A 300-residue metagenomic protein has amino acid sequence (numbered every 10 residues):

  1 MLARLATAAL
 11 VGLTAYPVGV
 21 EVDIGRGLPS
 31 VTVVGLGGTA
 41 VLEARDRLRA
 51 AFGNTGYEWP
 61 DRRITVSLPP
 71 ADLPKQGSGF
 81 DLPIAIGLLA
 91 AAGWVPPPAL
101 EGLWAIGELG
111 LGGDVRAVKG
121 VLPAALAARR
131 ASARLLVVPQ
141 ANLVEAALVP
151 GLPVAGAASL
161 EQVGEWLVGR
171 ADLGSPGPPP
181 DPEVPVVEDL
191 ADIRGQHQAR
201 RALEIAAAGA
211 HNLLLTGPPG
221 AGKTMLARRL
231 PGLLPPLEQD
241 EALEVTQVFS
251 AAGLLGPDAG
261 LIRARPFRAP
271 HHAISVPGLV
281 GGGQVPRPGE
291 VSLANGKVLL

Functional and structural regions predicted by a protein language model:
M1-M225: Peripheral, non-AAA+ core regions of ATP-driven protein-machinery
G77-F80, V291, N295: Short glycine/proline-enriched turns and hinge-like loops at secondary-structure junctions
I86-L89, G164, P231, L243-Q247 (+1 more regions): Conserved protein kinase catalytic domain
A133, N295-G296: Phosphate-coordination loops involved in phosphoryl transfer and adenosine-cofactor binding
V168-I205, G209, D240-S292: P-loop NTPase nucleotide-binding/switch module
L213, V298-L299: Conserved beta-strand position immediately N-terminal to the Walker
L215-A259: Walker A/P-loop
G222, G296-K297: Glycine-rich anion/phosphate-binding loop at the beta-strand->alpha-helix junction
